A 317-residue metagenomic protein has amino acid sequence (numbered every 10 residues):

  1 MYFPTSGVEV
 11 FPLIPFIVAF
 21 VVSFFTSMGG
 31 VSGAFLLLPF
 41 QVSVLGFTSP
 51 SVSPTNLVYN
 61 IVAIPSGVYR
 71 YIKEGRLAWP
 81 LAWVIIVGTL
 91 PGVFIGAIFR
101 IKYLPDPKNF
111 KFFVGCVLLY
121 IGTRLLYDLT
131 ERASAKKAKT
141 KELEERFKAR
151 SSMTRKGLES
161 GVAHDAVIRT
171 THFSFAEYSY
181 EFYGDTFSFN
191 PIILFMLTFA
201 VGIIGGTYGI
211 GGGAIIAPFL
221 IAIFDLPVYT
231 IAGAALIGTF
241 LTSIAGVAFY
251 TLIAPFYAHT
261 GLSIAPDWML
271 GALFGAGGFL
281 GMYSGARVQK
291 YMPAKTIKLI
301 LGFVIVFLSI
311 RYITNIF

Functional and structural regions predicted by a protein language model:
M1-V22, S43, S49, R70-V201 (+2 more regions): Juxtamembrane transmembrane-helix boundary motif
A19-G30, T198-G209, T242-A245: Transmembrane alpha-helix interface/packing and boundary motifs in multi-pass membrane proteins, characterized by
S23, S53-I61, I86-L90, A232-S243 (+1 more regions): Transmembrane helix-bundle signature of multi-pass membrane transporters/permeases
G29-L37, T207-F219: Transmembrane helix boundary and interhelical junction motifs in multipass membrane proteins
A34, N60-Y71, G96, T242-Y250 (+1 more regions): Alpha-helical transmembrane segments and their lipid-water interface positions in multi-pass membrane proteins
L37-S51, I215-T230: Interfacial segments of multi-pass membrane proteins
T48-T55, A78-L81, D225-I237: Membrane-interface alpha-helices at helix entry/exit sites of multi-pass transporters
A217-P218, A235-T242, G246, F274: Feature representing long, continuous alpha-helical segments
